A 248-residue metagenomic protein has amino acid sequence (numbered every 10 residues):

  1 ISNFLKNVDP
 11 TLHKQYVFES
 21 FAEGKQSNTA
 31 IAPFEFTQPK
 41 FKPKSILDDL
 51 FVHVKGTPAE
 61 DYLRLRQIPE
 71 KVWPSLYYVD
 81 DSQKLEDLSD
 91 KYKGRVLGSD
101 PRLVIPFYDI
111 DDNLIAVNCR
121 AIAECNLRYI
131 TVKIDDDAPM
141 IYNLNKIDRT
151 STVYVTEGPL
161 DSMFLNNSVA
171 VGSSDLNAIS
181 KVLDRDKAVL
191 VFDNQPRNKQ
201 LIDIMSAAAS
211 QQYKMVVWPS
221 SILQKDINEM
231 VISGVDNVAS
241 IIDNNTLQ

Functional and structural regions predicted by a protein language model:
I1-K71, K199-I202, S206, S210: Non-catalytic accessory segments of DNA primases and related replication-initiation nucleases
I1-L12, P74-S82, D87, Y92-D100 (+1 more regions): Short, small/acidic-rich helices and loops at N termini and domain boundaries of DNA replication/processing enzymes
L63, D112, L190, I227: A residue-level signal for conserved active-site and pocket-lining positions in enzyme catalytic cores
Q83-K187, L201-I202: Phosphate-handling DNA/RNA-contact segment within nucleic-acid enzymes
V155, D186-R197, V217-S220: Acidic beta-strand-to-loop metal/phosphate-binding motif
S168-V169, S206-W218: Structural alpha-beta junctions
N177-I179, R197-N198, L223-K225: Short gly/pro/ser/thr-enriched loop/turn and capping motifs at secondary-structure boundaries
S220-I232: A short acidic, often aromatic-flanked loop/helix-cap motif at beta-alpha or helix-coil junctions that lines enzyme
